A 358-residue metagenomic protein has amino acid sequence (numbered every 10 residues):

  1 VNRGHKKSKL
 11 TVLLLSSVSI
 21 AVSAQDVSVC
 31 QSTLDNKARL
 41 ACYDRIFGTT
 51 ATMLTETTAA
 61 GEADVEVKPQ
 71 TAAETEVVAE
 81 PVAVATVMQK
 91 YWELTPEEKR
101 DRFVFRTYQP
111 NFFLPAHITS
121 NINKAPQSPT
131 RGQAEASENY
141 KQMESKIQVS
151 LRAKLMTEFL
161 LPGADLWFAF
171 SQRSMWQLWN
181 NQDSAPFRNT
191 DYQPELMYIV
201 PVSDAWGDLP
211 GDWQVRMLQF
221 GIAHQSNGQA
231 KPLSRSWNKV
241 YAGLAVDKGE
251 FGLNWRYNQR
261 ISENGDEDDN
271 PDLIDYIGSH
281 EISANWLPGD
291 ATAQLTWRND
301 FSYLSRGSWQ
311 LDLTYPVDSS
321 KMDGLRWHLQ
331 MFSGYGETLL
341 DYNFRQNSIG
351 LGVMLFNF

Functional and structural regions predicted by a protein language model:
V1-A85: Cleavable N-terminal export/targeting peptides
D44-F47, V200, V353-F358: Short beta-strand-to-coil "C-cap" segments at the C-terminal boundary of structured domains/repeats, marking
F47-M53, H328, Y335-L339, G350-G352: A cross-kingdom marker for long, charged
A51-D183, T190-E195: Outer-membrane beta-barrel initiation region
N123-A134, K141, M156-W286, L295-N299 (+3 more regions): Outer-membrane pore/translocation modules
E144, Q148-S150, Q193-E195, Y241 (+3 more regions): Membrane-embedded beta-strand positions in outer-membrane beta-barrel channels/transporters
Q193, L329, Q346-F358: Outer-membrane beta-barrel "beta-signal"
H280-T338, L355-N357: Long, repeat-rich segments with strong aromatic
